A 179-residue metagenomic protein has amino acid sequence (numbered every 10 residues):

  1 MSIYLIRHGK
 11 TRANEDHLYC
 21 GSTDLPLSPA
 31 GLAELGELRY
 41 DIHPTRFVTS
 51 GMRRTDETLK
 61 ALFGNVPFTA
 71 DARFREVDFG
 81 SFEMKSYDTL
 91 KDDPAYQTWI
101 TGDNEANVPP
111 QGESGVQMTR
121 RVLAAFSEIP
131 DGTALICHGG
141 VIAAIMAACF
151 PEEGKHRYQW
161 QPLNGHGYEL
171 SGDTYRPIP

Functional and structural regions predicted by a protein language model:
I3-V66: Active-site-proximal alpha-helix that buttresses catalytic centers in soluble enzyme cores
I3-Y4, T45, D131-G140: Generic beta-sheet signal
T11, V141-I142: Short active-site segment of divalent metal-dependent hydrolases/proteases that encodes the spacing between
G36-R39, T119, L123-P130: Generic structural signal for well-ordered alpha-helical scaffold segments
I42-R73, Y96-T98, F150, S171-P179: Conserved histidine-centered catalytic loops in small-molecule metabolism enzymes
T49-S50, R120, I136-C137: Short beta-strand scaffold positions
L62-R121: Phosphate-handling substructures
E152-I178: Domain-level recognition of soluble alpha/beta enzyme cores, biased toward histidine phosphatases/phosphomutases
